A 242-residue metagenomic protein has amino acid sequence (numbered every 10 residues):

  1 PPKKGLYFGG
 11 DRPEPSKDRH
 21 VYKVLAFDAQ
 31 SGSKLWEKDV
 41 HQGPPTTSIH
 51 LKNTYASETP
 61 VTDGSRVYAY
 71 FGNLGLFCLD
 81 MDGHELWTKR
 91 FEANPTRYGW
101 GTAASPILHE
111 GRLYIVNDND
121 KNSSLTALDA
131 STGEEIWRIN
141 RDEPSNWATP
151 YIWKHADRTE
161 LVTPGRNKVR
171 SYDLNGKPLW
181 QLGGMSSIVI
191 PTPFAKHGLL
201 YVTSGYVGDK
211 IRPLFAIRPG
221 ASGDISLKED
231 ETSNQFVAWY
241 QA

Functional and structural regions predicted by a protein language model:
P1-A242: Noncatalytic, solvent-exposed loop/strand surfaces of beta-propeller-type extracellular/periplasmic domains
